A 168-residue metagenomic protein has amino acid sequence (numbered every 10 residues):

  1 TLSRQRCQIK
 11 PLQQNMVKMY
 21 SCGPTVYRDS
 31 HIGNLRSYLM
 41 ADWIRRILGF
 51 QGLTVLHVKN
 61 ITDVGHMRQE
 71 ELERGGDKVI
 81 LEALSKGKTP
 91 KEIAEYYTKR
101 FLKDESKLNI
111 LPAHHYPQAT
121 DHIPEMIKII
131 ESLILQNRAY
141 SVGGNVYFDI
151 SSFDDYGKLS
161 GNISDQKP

Functional and structural regions predicted by a protein language model:
T1-P168: NTP-dependent nucleotidyl-transfer catalytic core
